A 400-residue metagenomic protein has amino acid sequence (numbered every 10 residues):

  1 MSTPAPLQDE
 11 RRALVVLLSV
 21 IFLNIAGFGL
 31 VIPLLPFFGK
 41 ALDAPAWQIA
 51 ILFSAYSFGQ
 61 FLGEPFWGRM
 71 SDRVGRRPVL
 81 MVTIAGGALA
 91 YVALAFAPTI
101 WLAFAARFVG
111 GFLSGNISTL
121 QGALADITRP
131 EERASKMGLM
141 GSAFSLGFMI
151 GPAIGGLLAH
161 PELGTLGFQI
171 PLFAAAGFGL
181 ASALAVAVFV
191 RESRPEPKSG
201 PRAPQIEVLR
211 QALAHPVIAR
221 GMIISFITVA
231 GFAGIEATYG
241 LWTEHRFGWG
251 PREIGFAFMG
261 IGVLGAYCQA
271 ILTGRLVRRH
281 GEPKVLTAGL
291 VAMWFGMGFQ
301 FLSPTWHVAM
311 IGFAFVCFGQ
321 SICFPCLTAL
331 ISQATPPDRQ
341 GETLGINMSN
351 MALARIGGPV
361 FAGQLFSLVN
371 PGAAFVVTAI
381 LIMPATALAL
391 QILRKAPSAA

Functional and structural regions predicted by a protein language model:
S2-R11, R191-I223: Juxtamembrane intracellular "pre-TM" segments in multi-pass secondary transporters
P33-W47, A237-E253: Short amphipathic helix-loop junctions that connect adjacent transmembrane helices in Major Facilitator Superfamily/SLC
D43, G75, F96-W101, S303-P304: Helix-breaking motifs and short loop linkers at transmembrane-helix boundaries and internal kinks in secondary membrane
G63-G75, C268-E282, F366: Helix-to-loop junctions at the C-terminal end of transmembrane segments in multipass secondary transporters
P78-A93, K284-F299: Structural signature of the two symmetry-related core transmembrane helices
A105-S145: Cytoplasmic helix-loop-helix junction between adjacent transmembrane helices in 12-TM secondary transporters
M140-A187: Helix-loop-helix hairpin linking two adjacent transmembrane segments in secondary transporters
G177-E196, L388-L393: C-terminal membrane-cytosol helix-exit motif in multi-pass small-molecule transporters
